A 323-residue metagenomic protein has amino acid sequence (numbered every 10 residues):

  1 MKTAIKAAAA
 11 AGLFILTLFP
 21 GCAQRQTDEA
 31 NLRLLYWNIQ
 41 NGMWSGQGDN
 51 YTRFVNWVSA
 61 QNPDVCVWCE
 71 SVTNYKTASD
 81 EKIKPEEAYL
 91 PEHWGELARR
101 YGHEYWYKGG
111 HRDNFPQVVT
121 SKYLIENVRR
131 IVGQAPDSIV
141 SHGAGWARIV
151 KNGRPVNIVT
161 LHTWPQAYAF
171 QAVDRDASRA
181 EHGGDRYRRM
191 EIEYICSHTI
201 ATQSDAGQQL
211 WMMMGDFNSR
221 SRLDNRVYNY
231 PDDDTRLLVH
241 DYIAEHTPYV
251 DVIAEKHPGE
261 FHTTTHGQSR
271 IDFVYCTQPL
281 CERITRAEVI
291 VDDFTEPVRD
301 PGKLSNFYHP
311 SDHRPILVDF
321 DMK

Functional and structural regions predicted by a protein language model:
I5, A9, I15, F19-R100 (+3 more regions): N-terminal, active-site-proximal structural segment of metallo-dependent hydrolase catalytic domains
N31-W44, I131, P155-P165, A172 (+1 more regions): Active-site-proximal beta-strand elements of phosphoester/diester hydrolases
L32-I39, W57-P85, A147, I158-L161 (+4 more regions): Active-site beta-strand/loop signature of hydrolases that rely on acidic residues for catalysis
M43-W44, T73-T77, R112-P116, Q166-A169 (+4 more regions): Active-site environment of divalent metal-dependent phosphoester hydrolases
D49, R53-W57, Y89-E96, F115 (+7 more regions): Extracytoplasmic/secreted proteins, especially bacterial periplasmic and envelope-associated proteins
C69-Q166: Structured beta-strand-rich core segments of catalytic domains in phosphoester-bond hydrolases
T163-E193, N218-L237: Active-site-proximal segments of metal-dependent phosphoesterases and phosphodiesterases across multiple
A201-M212, N218-K323: Metal-dependent phosphoester-hydrolase catalytic domains
